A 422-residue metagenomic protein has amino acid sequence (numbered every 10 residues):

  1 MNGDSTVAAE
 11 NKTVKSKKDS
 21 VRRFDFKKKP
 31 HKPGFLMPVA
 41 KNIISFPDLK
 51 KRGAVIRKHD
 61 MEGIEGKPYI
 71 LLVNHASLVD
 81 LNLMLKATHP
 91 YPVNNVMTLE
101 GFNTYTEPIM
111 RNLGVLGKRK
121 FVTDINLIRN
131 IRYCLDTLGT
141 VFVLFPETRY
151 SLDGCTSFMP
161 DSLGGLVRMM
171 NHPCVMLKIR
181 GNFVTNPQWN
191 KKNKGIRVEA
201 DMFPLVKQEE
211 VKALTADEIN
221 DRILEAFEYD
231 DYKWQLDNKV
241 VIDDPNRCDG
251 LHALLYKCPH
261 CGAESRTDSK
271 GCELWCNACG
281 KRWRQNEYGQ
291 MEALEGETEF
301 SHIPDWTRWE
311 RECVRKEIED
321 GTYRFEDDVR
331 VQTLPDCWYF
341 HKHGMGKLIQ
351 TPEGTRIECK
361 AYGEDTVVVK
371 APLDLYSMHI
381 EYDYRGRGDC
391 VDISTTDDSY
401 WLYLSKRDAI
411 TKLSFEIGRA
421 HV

Functional and structural regions predicted by a protein language model:
M1-D19, F24-P30, P47-D48: Gram-positive cell-envelope targeting signals
K32-M37, F46-D221, D237-N238, P245 (+7 more regions): Soluble catalytic domains of membrane acyltransferases
I219-W234: Short, structured interface segments
D243-E297: Cys/His-rich short segments
A293-L348: Anionic N-terminal interaction surfaces
T333, W338-G388: Phosphoinositide-binding peripheral membrane targeting modules
D397-S414: Canonical phosphoinositide-binding patch of PH/PH-like domains
A420-V422: Conserved small/polar residues in nucleotide/adenosyl-binding loops
